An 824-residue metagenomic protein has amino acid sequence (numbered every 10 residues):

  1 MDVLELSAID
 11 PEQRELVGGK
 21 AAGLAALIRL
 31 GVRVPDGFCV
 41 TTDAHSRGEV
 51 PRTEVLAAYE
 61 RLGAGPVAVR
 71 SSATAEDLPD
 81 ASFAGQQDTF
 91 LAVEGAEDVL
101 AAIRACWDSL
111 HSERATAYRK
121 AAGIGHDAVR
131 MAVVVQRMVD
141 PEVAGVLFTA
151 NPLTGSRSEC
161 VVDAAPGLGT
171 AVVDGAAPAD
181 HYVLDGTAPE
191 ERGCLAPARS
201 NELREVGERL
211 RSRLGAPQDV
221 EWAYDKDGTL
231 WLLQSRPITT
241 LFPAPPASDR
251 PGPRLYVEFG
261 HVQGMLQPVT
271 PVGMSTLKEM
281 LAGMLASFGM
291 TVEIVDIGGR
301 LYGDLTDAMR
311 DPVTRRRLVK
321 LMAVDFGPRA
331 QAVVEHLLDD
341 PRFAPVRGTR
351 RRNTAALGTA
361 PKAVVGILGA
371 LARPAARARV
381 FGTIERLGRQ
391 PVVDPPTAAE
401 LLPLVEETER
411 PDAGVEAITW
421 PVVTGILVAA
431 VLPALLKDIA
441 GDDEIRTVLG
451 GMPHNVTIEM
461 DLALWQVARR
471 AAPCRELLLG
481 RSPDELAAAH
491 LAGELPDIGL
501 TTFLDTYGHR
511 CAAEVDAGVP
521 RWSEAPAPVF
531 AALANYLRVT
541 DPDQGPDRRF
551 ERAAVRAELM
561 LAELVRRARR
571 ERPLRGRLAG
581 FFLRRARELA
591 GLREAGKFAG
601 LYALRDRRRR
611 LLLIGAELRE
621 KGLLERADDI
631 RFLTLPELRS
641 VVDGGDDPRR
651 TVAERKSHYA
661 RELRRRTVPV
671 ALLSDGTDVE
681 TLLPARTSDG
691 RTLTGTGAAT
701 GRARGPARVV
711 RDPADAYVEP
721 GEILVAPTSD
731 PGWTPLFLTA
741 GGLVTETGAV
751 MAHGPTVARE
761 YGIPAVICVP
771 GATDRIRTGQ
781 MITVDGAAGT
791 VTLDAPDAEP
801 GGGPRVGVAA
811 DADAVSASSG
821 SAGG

Functional and structural regions predicted by a protein language model:
M1-V134, V143, I384-E400, E406 (+1 more regions): N-terminal beta-alpha lobe that positions the nucleotide/phosphoryl donor in ATP/NTP-coupled carboxylate activation
E15-T41, R70-V99, M138-D180, Q218-L241 (+2 more regions): Conserved phosphate/anionic-ligand binding catalytic regions in large, soluble enzymes, centered on
A21, Q86-A117, D140-P197, L232-A286 (+3 more regions): Extended active-site and interfacial segments that coordinate phosphate-rich ligands in large catalytic machineries
R33, F38, P66-A68, D88 (+11 more regions): Structural motif
E49-P66, A132, R199-V220, Y224: Phosphate-interacting basic helix/loop segments used at nucleotide- and nucleic-acid interfaces
R199, L203-Q218, D225-F242, A707-E722 (+1 more regions): Acidic, glycine-rich flexible loop/linker segments
S212-G215, K226-D227, F242, V269-G697: Contiguous hydrophobic, helix-prone segments at protein termini that mediate membrane targeting/anchoring
